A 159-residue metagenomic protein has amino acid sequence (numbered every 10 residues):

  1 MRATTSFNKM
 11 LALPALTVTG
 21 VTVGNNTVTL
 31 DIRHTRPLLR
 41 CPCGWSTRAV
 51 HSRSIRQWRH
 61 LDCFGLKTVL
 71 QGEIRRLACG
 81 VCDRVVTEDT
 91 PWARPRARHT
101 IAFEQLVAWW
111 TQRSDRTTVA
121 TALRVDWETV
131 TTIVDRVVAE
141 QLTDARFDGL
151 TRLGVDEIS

Functional and structural regions predicted by a protein language model:
M1-R40: Short helix-coil boundary/hinge micro-motifs
A3-F7, A49-Q57: Solvent-exposed beta-strand/loop surfaces of large extracellular or lumenal domains
A12, G20, A49-S52, G154: Glycine-centered flexibility motif
R33, G44, R53: Surface loops and adjacent helix of pleckstrin homology
R40, T47, Q57-S159: Short, positively charged, Gly/Tyr-enriched micro-motifs that form contact patches at catalytic or ligand/partner
